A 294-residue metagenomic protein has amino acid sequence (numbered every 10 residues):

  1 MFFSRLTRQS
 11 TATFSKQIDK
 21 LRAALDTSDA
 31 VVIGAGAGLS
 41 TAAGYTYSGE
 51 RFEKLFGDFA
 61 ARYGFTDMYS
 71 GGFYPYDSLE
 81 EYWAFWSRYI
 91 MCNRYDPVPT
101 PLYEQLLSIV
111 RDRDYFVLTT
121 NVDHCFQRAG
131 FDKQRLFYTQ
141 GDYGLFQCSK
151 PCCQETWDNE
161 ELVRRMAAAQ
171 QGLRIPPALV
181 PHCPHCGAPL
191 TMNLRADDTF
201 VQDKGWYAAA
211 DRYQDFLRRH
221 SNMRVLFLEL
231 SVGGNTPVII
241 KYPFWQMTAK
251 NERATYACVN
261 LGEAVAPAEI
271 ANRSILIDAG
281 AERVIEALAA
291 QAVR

Functional and structural regions predicted by a protein language model:
M1-R294: Conserved catalytic alpha/beta core of Sir2/sirtuin-type deacylases, generalized to analogous enzyme cores that bind
